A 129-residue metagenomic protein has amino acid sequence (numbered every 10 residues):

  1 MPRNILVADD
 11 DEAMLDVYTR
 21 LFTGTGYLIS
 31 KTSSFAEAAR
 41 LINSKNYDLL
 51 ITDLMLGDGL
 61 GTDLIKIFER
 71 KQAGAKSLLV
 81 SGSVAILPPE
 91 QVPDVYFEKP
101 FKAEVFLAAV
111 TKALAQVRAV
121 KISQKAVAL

Functional and structural regions predicted by a protein language model:
D9: Conserved acidic carboxylate
E12-S30: Two-component/phosphorelay signaling modules centered on CheY-like receiver
K31-L49: Acidic, metal-coordinating helix/loop segments flanking the phosphotransfer/catalytic sites of two-component signaling
S34, L60-D63: Acidic catalytic/metal-coordinating carboxylates
D53: Active-site residues of response regulator receiver
T62-G74: Short amphipathic alpha-helix used as the core "switch/output" element in two-component signaling
V80-S81: Hydrophobic/aromatic residues positioned on beta-strands within the core alpha/beta folds
F101-L114, R118-I122: C-terminal output helix
